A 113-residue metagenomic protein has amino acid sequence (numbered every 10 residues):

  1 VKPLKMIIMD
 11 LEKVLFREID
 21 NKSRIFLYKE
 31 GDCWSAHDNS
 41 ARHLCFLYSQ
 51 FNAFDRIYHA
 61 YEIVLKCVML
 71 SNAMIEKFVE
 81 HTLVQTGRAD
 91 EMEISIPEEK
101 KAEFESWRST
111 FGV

Functional and structural regions predicted by a protein language model:
K2-V113: Basic, polar low-complexity surface loops/patches
